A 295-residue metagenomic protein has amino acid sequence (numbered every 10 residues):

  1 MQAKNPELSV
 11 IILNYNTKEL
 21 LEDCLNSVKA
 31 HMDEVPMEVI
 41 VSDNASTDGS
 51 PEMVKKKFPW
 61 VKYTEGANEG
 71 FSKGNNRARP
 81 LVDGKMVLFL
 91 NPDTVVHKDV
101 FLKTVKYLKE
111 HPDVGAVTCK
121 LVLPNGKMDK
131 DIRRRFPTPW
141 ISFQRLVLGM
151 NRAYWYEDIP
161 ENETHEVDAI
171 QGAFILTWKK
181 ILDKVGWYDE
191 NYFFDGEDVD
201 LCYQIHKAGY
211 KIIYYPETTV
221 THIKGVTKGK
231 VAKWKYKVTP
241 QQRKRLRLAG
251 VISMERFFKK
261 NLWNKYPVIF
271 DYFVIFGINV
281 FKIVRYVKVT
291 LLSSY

Functional and structural regions predicted by a protein language model:
M1-A30: N-proximal low-complexity "stem/linker" segments adjacent to membrane-targeting elements
S27, D43-P51: A conserved acidic beta->alpha catalytic loop
T64-V82: Glycine-rich, basic loop-to-helix element that forms the pyrophosphate-binding segment of sugar-nucleotide handling
V87: Short aromatic/hydrophobic "clamp" motif used to bind/position activated sugar donors
V95-D131: Conserved donor NDP-sugar-binding/catalytic core segment of glycosyltransferases
F136-D168: Short, flexible, basic/aromatic active-site loop/helix in glycosyltransferases
N162, D168-T221: A short, conserved alpha-helix in the catalytic core of glycosyltransferases
K207-L292: Active-site-adjacent helix/loop segment of glycosyltransferases that harbors family-specific signature motifs
